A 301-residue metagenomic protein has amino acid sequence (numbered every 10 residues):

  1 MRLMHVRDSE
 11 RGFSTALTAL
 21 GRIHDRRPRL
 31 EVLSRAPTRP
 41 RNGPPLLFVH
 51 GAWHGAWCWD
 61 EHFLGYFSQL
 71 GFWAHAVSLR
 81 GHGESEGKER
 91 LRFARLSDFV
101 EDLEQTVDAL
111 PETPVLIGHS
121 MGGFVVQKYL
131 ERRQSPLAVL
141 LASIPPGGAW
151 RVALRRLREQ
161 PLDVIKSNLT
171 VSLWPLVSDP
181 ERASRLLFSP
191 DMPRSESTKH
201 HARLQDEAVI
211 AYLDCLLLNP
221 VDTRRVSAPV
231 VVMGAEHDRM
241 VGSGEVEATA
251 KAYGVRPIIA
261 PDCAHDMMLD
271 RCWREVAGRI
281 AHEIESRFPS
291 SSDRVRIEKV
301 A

Functional and structural regions predicted by a protein language model:
G51-G55, S120, E236: Active-site glycine-rich loops that stabilize anionic/oxyanionic intermediates across multiple enzyme folds
A52-L64, G244: The serine-hydrolase catalytic nucleophile loop
Y66-K88: Conserved alpha/beta-hydrolase
D98-P114: Conserved acidic catalytic loop of the alpha/beta-hydrolase fold
S135-T170, A211-C215: Flexible "cap/lid" loop of the alpha/beta hydrolase fold
V226, V232-G234, D238: Short beta-strand/loop motif that positions the catalytic acidic residue of the alpha/beta-hydrolase fold
R239-A248: Conserved alpha/beta-hydrolase "acid-adjacent" motif
R256-A301: Catalytic active-site module of serine/aspartate enzymes centered on a nucleophile-bearing elbow/loop
